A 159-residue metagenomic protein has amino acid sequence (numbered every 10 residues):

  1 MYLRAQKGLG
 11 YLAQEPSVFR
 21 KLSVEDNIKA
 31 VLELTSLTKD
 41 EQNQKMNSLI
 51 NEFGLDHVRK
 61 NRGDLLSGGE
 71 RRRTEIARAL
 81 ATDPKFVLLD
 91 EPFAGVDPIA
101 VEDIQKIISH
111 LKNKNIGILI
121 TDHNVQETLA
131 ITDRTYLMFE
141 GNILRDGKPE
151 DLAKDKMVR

Functional and structural regions predicted by a protein language model:
M1-E15, K39-N43, N113, P149-K156: ABC ATPase NBD coupling module
L22-K29: Short coil-to-helix segment of the ABC ATPase nucleotide-binding domain corresponding to the Q-loop/switch region
D40-V58, K106-S109, M157: Conserved ABC ATPase "signature" region
R62-L66, E70: Conserved ABC ATPase signature
D83: Conserved catalytic motifs of ABC-family nucleotide-binding domains
V87-E91: Catalytic Walker B motif of ABC-type/P-loop ATPase nucleotide-binding domains
